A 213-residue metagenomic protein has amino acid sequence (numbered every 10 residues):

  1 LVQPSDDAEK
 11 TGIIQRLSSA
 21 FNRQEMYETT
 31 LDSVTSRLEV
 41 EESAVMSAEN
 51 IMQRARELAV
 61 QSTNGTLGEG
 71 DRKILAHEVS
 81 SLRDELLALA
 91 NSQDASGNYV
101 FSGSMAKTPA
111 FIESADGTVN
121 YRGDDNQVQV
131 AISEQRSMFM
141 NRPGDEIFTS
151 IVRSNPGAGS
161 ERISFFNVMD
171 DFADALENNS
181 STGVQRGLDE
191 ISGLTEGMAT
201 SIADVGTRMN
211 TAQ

Functional and structural regions predicted by a protein language model:
L1-A106, D174-Q213: Amphipathic alpha-helical polymerization modules
L87-A90, D94-G197, S201-D204: Polar, low-complexity export/assembly segments characteristic of proteins that are secreted or assemble on the cell
